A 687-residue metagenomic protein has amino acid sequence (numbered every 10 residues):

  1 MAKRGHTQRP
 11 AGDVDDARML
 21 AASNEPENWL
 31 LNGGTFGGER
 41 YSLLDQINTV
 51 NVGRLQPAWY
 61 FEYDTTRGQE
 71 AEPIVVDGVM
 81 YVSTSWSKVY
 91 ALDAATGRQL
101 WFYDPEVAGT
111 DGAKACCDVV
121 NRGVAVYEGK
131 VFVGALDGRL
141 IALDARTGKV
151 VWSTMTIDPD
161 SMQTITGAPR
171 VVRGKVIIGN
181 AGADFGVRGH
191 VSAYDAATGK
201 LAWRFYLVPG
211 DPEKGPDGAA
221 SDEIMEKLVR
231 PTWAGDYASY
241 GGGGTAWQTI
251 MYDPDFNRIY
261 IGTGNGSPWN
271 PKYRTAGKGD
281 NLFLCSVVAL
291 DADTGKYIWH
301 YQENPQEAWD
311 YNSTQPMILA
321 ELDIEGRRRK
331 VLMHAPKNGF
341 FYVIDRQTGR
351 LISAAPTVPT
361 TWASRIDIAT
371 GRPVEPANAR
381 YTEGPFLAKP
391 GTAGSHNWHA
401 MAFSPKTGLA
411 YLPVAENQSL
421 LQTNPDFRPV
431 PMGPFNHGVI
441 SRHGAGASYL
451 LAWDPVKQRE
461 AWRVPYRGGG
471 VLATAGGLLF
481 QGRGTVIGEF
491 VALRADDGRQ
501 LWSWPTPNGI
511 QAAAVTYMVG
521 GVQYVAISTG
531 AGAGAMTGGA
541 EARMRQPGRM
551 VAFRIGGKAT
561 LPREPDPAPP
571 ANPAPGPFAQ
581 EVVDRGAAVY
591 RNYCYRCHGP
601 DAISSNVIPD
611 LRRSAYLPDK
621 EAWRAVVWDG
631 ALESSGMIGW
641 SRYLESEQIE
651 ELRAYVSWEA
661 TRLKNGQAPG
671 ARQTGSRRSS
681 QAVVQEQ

Functional and structural regions predicted by a protein language model:
R4-P57, K214-I224, R372-P376, V439-I440 (+2 more regions): Blade/loop signatures of beta-propeller domains
W29-G33, G68-K88, A113-R139, T164-F185 (+7 more regions): Repeat-blade elements of multi-bladed beta-propeller folds
F61-E72, F102-A125, S153-A168, Y206-T249 (+8 more regions): Extracytoplasmic beta-rich repeat domains
D93-T96, D144-T147, A196-T198, A292-T294 (+4 more regions): Short loop/turn segments that connect beta-strands within beta-propeller blades
V515-P567: Blade-level signature of beta-propeller repeat domains, shared across WD40, Kelch, NHL, RCC1 and BNR/Asp-box propellers
T560-V582, Y595-S614: His/Cys-centered metal/cofactor-coordination and adjacent catalytic loops
P565-Y593, S635-Q687: Flexible coil segments in periplasmic/lumen-exposed cytochrome c-class electron-transfer proteins
A587, G599-D629, G636-W640: Gly/Gly-Pro-rich "capping" loops immediately C-terminal to redox-active cysteine motifs in periplasmic/lumenal
